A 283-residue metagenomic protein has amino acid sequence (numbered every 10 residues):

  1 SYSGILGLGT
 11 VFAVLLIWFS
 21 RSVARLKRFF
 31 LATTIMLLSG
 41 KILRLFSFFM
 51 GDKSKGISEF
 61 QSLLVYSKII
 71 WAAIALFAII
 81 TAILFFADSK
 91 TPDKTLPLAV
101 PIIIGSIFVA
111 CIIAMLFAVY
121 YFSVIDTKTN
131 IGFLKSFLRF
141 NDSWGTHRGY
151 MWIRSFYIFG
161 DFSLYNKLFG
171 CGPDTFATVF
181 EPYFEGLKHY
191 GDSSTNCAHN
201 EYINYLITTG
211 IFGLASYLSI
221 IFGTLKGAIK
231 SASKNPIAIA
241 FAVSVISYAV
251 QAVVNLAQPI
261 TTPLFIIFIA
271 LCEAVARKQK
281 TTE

Functional and structural regions predicted by a protein language model:
S1, L206-T209, V250-A257: Transmembrane helix irregularities
S1-I5, A198, I260: Replace "multi-pass membrane enzymes" with "multi-pass membrane proteins
Y2-G4, R21-G145, G149-L164, P173 (+1 more regions): A membrane-periplasm/extracellular boundary helix in multi-pass inner-membrane enzymes that assemble envelope glycans
L6-L15, R28-S58, V65-L84, S233-T282: Transmembrane alpha-helices of multi-pass inner-membrane enzymes
L15, F19, V23, L225-K230 (+1 more regions): Membrane-water interface at transmembrane helix exits
S67-A78, I207-F222: Alpha-helical transmembrane segments at the extracellular/periplasmic loop-to-helix junctions of multi-pass membrane
D142, T146-T195, Y202, T209-S216: TM-adjacent membrane-interface loops and short helices in multi-pass inner/ER membrane proteins
I211-A240: Hydrophobic transmembrane alpha-helices and their immediate junctions
